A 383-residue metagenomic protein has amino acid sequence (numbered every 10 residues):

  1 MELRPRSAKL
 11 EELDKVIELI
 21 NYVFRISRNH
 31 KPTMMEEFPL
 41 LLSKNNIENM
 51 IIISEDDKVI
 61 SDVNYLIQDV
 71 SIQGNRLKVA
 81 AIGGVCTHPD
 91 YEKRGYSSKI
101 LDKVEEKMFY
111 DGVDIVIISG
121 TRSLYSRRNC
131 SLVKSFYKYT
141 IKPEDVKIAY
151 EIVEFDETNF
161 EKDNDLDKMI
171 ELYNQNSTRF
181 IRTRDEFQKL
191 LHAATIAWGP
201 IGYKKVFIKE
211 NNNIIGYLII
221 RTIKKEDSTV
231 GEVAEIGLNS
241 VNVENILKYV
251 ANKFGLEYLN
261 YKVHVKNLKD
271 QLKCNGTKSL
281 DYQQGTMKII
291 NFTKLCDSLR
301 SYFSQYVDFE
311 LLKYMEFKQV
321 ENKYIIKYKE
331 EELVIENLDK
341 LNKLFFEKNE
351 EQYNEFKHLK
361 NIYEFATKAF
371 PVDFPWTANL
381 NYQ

Functional and structural regions predicted by a protein language model:
M1-D62, L66-I67, L77, A81 (+2 more regions): Short amphipathic alpha-helix that is part of the acyltransferase structural core
E48-I52, D62, G84, G202-F207 (+2 more regions): Short hydrophobic/aromatic beta-strand element in the GNAT-like acyltransferase core that lines or flanks the acyl-donor
V59-D114, L132: Well-ordered mid-protein domain cores that form the structural environment of catalytic cofactors
H88-D114, S119-G120, K225-Q284: Acyl-donor binding region in acyl/amide transferases
Y125-S131: Conserved active-site tyrosine of GNAT-family acetyltransferases
S131-I148, A234-L238, K248-Q383: Active-site/acyl-donor-binding loops of N-acyltransferases
F136-V241, K248, L295-L311, M315: Amide-forming acyltransferase catalytic core, primarily the GNAT-like/NAT-type and related acyltransferase folds
